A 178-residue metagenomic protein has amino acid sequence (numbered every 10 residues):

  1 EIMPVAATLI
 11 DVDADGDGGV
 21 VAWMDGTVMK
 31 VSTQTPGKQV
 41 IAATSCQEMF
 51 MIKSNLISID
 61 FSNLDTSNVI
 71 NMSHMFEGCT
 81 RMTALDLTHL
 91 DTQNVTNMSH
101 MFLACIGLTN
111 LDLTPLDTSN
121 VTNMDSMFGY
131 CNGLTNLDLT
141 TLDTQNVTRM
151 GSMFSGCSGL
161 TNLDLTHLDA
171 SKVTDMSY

Functional and structural regions predicted by a protein language model:
E1-Y178: Negatively charged
